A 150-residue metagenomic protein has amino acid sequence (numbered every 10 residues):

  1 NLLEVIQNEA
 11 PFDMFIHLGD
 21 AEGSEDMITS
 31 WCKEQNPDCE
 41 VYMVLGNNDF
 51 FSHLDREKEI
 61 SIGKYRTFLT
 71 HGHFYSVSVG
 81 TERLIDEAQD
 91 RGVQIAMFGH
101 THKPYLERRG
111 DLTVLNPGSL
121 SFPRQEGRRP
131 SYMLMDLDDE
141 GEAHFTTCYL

Functional and structural regions predicted by a protein language model:
N1, E22-D26, N48-H53, Y75-V79 (+2 more regions): Active-site environment of divalent metal-dependent phosphoester hydrolases
N1-K33, D49-R56, R128-S131: N-terminal active-site segment of His-dependent metallophosphoesterases
L3, D86-V93, L115-L150: Binuclear metal-dependent phosphoesterase catalytic core
N8-P11, N36, Q89-G92: Glycine-rich phosphate-binding loop signature in dinucleotide/nucleotide-binding domains
F12, N36-E40, L112: A short helix->loop->beta-strand "cap" motif at the edges of active sites that frequently abuts
M14-D20, Y42-N47, F68-H71, I95-H100 (+1 more regions): Active-site neighborhood of phospho(di)ester-bond hydrolases with catalytic His/Asp-centered motifs
Y42-R83: Helix-adjacent hinge/juxtasegments
E59-F68, R108-V114, M135-T146: Beta-strand-turn-beta hairpins that frame and shape the catalytic cleft of phosphate-ester-processing enzymes
